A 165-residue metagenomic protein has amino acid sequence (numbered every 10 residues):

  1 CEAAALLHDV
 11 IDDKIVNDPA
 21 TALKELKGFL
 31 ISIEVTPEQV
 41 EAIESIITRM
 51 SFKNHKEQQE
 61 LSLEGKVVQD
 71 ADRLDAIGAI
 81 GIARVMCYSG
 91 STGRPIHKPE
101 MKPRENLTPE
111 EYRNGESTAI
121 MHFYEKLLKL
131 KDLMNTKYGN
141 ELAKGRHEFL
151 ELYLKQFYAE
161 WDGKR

Functional and structural regions predicted by a protein language model:
C1-E2, T21, E38-A42, Q58: Alpha-helix N-cap and coil->helix boundary residues
C1-V16, E44-F52: His-Asp-centered metal-binding catalytic motifs of divalent-metal-dependent phosphohydrolases/nucleases
D12-A22, E57, L142: Active-site metal-coordination segments of metallo-dependent hydrolases
T21-S32: An active-site-proximal "capping" alpha-helix that borders the catalytic cofactor pocket
I33-E34, K137: Inter-helical turn/loop segments and adjacent helix faces that build the functional surface of alpha-helical bundle
T36-P37, N54: Residue-level detector of short coil/turn "hinge" positions at structural boundaries
Q39-R49, E57, G65-V67: A mid-sequence interfacial segment
H55-R165: Divalent metal-dependent phosphate-bond-processing catalytic cores, especially two-metal-ion Mg2+/Mn2+ enzymes that act
